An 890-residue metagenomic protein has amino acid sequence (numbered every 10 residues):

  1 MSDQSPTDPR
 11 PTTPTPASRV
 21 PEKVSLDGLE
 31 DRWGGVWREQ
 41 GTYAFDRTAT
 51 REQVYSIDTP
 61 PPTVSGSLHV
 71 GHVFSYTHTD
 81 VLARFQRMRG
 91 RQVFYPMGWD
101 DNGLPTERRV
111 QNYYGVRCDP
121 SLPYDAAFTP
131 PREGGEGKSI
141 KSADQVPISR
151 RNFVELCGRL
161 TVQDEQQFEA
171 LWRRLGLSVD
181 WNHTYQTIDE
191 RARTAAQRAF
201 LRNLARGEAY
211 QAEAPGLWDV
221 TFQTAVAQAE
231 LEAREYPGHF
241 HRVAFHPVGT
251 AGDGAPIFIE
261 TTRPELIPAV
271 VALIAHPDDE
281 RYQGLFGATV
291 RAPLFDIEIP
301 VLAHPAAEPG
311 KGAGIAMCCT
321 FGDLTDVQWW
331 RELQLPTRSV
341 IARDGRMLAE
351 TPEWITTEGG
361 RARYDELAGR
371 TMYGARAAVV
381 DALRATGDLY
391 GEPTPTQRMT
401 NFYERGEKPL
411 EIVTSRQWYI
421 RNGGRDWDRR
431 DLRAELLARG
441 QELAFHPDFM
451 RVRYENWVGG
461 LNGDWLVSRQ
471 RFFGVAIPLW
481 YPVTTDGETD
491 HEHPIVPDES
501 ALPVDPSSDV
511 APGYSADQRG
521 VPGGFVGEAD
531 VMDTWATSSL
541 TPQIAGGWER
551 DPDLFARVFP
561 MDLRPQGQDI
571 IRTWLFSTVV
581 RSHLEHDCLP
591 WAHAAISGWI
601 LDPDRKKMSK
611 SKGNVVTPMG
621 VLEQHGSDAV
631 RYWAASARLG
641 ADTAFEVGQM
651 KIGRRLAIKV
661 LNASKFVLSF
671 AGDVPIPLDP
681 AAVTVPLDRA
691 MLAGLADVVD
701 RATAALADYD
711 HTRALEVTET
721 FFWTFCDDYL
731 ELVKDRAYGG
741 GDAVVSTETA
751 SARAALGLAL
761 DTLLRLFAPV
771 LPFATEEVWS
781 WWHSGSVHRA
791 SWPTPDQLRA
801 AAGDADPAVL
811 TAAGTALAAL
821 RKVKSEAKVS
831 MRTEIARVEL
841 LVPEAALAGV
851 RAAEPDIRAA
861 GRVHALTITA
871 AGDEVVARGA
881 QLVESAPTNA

Functional and structural regions predicted by a protein language model:
S2-D278, C319-I355, L383-R429, G459-N462 (+5 more regions): N-terminal, positively charged nucleic-acid-binding surface of large information/translation enzymes
P6-P11, R242, L461-A536, L540 (+2 more regions): Feature 926 captures the class I aminoacyl-tRNA synthetase adenylation module centered on the KMSKS loop
V20-P21, P147, R151-L160, G310-L324 (+8 more regions): Extended, non-catalytic structural segments that build the interaction scaffolds of large macromolecular assemblies
R51-T59, V81, E136-D144, E169-L177 (+8 more regions): Active-site-adjacent bridging/hinge elements
G71-A83, W99-D100, A192-A195, P256-A382 (+6 more regions): Structured ligand/cofactor/substrate-binding pocket environments in proteins
S75, R108-V116, V226-Q228, H276-P277 (+6 more regions): Short secondary-structure boundary/capping segments
F222, F295, G406-E407, V483-T485 (+1 more regions): Short Cys/His-rich metal-coordination motifs, predominantly Zn2+-binding knuckles/fingers
R370-P395, A819: Phosphate/diphosphate-binding loops
